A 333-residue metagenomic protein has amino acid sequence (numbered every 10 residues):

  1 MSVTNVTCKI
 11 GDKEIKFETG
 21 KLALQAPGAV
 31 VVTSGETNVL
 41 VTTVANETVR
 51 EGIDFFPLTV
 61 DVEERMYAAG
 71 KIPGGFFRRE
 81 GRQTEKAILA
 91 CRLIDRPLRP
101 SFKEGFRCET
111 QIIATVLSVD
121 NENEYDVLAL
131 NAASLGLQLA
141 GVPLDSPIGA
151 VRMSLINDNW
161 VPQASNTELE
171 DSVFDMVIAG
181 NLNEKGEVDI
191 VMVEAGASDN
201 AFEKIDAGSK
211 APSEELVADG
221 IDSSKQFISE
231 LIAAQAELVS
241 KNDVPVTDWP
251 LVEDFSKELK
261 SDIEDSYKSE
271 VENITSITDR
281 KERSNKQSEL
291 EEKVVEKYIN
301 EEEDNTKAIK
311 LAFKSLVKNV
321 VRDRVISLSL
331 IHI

Functional and structural regions predicted by a protein language model:
M1-N46, R50, P147, T247-I331: Extended amphipathic alpha-helical scaffolds
S2-E18, T115, D120-E124, V151-S154 (+1 more regions): Conserved mixed alpha/beta core segments that line enzyme active sites in large multi-domain catalysts
T7, K21-A23, V30-V31, R50 (+4 more regions): Replace "in large, NTP-powered and nucleic-acid-processing enzymes" with "in large, NTP-powered factors and other
E14, A26-Q111, V116-N123, E194-D206 (+1 more regions): Glycine-rich, flexible beta-strand/loop modules in the N-terminal catalytic cores of phosphate-handling
D54-D61, A129-A132, K310: Conserved glycine-bearing catalytic or ligand-binding loops at nucleotide- and phosphate-handling centers of large
P73, F77-R79, L93, Q111 (+2 more regions): Small-residue-enriched alpha-helical segments and adjacent helix-cap loops that form tight helix-helix packing
P97, L128-A140, G220-S223, F227-L231: Stable alpha-helical structural segments in soluble proteins, enriched in small hydrophobic residues
P143-S269: Mobile "lid/hinge" segments at catalytic clefts and subdomain interfaces of large enzymes
